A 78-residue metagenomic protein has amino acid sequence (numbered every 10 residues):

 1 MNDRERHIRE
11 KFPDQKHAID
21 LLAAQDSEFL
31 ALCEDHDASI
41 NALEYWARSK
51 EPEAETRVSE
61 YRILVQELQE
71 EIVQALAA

Functional and structural regions predicted by a protein language model:
M1-A78: Extended, charge-rich alpha-helical interface modules
